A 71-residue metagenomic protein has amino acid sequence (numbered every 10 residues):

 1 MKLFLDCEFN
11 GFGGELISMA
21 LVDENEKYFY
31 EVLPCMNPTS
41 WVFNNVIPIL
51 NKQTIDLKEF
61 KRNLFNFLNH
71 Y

Functional and structural regions predicted by a protein language model:
L3, N10-Y71: Conserved non-catalytic scaffold segment of RNase H-like nuclease domains
